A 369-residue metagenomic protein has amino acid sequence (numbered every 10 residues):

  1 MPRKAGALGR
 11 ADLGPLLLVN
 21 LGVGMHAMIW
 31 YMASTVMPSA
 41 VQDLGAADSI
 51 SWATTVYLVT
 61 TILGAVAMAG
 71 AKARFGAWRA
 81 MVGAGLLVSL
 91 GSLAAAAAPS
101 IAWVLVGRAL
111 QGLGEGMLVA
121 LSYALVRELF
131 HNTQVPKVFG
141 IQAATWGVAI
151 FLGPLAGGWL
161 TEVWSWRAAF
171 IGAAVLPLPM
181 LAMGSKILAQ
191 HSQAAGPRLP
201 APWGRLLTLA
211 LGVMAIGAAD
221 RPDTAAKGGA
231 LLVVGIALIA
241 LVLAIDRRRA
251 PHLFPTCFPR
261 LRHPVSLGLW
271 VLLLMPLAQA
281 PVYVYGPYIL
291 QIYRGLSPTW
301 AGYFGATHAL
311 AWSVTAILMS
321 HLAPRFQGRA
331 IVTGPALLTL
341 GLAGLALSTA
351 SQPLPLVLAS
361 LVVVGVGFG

Functional and structural regions predicted by a protein language model:
M1-G9: Short, Lys/Arg-rich, polar N-terminal cytosolic tail immediately upstream of the first transmembrane signal-anchor
D12-T35, G45-D48, A53-V56, T60-A73 (+5 more regions): 12-transmembrane solute porter fold
L18, M25, M37, L87-V88 (+14 more regions): Hydrophobic residues within membrane-embedded alpha-helical segments of Major Facilitator Superfamily
V41-G45, A98, G114, L129-H131 (+2 more regions): Short helix-loop-helix connector
M68, K72-A201: Helix-loop-helix hairpins in multi-pass membrane proteins, especially solute transporters
L93-A97, L181-K186, A240-L243, I317 (+1 more regions): Membrane-embedded alpha-helical segments of multi-pass transporters/permeases
A98-S100, I187-Q190, D220-R221, A323-P324 (+1 more regions): Short helix-capping/hinge motifs at transmembrane helix termini and TM-loop junctions
E162-W270: Hydrophobic transmembrane-helix bundles of small-molecule transporters
